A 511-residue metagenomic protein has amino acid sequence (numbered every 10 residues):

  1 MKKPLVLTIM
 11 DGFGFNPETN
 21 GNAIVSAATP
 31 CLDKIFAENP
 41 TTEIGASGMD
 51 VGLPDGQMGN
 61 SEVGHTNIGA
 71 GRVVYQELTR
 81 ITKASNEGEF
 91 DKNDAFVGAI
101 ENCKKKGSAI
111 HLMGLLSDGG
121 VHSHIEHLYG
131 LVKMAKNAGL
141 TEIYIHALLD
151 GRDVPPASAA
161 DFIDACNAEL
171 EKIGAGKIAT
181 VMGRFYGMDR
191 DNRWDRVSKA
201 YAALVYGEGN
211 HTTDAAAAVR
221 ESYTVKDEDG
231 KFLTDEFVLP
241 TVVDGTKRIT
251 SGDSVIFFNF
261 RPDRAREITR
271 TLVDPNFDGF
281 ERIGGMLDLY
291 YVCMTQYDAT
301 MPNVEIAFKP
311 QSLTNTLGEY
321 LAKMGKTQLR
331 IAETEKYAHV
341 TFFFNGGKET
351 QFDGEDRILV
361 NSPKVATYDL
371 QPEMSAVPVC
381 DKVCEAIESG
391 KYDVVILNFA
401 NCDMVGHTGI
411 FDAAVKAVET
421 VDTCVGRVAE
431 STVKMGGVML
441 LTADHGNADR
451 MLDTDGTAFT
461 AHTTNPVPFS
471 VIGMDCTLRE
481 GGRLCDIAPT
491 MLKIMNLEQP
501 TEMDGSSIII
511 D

Functional and structural regions predicted by a protein language model:
M1-D511: Feature captures the catalytic ectodomains and active-site-proximal regions of enzymes that hydrolyze or transfer
